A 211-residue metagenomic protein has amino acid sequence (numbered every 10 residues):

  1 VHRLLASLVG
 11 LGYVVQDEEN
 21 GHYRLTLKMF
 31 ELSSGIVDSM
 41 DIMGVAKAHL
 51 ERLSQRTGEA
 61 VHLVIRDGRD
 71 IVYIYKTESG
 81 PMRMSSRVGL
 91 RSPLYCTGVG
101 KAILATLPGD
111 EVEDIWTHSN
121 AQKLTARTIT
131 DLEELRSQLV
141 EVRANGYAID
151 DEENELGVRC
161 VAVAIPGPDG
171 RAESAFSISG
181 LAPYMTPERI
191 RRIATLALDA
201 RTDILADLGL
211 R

Functional and structural regions predicted by a protein language model:
L5-L8, V142: Basic amphipathic alpha-helical segments that dock to polyanions
G12: Glycine-centered, phosphate/nucleic-acid-interacting loop/turn motifs that mediate DNA/RNA or nucleotide
E19-H118: Amphipathic alpha-helical effector-binding/dimerization core of metabolite-sensing transcriptional regulators
E111-Q122, R201-R211: Cysteine/selenocysteine-centered motifs that mediate thiol-based redox chemistry or coordinate metal-sulfur cofactors
T130-A200: Extended hydrophobic
